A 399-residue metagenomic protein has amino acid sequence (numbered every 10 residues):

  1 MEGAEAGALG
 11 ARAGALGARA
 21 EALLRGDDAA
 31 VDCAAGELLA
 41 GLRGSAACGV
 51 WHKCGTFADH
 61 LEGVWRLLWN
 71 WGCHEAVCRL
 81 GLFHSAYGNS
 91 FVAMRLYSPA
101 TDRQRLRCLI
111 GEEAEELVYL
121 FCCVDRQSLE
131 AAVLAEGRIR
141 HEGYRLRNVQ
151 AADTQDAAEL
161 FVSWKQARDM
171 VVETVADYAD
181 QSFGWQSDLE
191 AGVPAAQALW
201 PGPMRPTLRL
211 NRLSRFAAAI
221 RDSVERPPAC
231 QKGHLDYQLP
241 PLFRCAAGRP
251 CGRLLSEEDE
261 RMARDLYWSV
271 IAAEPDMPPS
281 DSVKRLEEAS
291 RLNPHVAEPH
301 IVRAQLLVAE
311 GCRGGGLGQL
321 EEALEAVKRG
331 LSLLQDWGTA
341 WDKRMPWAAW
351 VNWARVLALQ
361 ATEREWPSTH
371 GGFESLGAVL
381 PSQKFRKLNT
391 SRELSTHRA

Functional and structural regions predicted by a protein language model:
G44-W51, F57, V64-W200, P206 (+1 more regions): Divalent metal-dependent catalytic cores for phosphoryl transfer on phosphate-bearing substrates
Y237-A246, E274-V283, Q319: Helix-turn-helix repeat elements of alpha-solenoid scaffolds
S256-E288, L292: Alpha-helical segment of the N-proximal tetratricopeptide repeat
R261-R264, W268, V302, A309 (+1 more regions): "A position-specific structural signal for the A-helix of alpha-solenoid helical repeats
M262, V296, Q335-W337: Residue-level recognition of tetratricopeptide repeat
V270-P278, A309-L317, G338, A361: Short coil/turn linking the two alpha-helices of tandem helical-hairpin repeats
L317-G338: TPR/TPR-like (Sel1-like) alpha-helical repeat modules
